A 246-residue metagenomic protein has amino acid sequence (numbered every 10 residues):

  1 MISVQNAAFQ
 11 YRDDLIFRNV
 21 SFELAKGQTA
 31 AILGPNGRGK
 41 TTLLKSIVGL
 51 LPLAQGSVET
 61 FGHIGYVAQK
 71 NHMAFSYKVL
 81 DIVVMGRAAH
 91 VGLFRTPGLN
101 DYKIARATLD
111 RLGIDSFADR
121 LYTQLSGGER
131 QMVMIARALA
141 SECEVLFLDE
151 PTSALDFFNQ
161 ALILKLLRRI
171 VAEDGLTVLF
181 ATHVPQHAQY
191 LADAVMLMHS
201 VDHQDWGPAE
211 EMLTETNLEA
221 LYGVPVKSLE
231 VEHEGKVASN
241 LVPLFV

Functional and structural regions predicted by a protein language model:
L33-P35: The feature captures the beta-strand-to-loop junction immediately N-terminal to the Walker
V48: Helix-to-loop junction immediately C-terminal to a conserved catalytic motif
V84, L99-F117, E142: Conserved ABC ATPase "signature" region
L121-L125, E129: Conserved ABC ATPase signature
L146-E150: Catalytic Walker B motif of ABC-type/P-loop ATPase nucleotide-binding domains
T182-H183: H-loop/switch region of ABC-family ATPase nucleotide-binding domains
Y222-V246: ABC ATPase nucleotide-binding domains
